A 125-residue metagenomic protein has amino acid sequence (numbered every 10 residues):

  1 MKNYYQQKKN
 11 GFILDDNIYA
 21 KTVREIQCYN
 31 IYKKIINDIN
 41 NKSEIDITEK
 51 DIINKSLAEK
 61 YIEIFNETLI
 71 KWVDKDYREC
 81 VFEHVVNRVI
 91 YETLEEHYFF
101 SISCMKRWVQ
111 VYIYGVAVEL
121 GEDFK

Functional and structural regions predicted by a protein language model:
M1-W72, L120-K125: N-terminal interaction/assembly modules
D74-R78: Short, leucine-enriched amphipathic alpha-helices that occur as contiguous helical runs
E79, E83-K125: Short, Lys/Arg-rich amphipathic alpha-helical interaction segments that bind nucleic acids or acidic protein surfaces
